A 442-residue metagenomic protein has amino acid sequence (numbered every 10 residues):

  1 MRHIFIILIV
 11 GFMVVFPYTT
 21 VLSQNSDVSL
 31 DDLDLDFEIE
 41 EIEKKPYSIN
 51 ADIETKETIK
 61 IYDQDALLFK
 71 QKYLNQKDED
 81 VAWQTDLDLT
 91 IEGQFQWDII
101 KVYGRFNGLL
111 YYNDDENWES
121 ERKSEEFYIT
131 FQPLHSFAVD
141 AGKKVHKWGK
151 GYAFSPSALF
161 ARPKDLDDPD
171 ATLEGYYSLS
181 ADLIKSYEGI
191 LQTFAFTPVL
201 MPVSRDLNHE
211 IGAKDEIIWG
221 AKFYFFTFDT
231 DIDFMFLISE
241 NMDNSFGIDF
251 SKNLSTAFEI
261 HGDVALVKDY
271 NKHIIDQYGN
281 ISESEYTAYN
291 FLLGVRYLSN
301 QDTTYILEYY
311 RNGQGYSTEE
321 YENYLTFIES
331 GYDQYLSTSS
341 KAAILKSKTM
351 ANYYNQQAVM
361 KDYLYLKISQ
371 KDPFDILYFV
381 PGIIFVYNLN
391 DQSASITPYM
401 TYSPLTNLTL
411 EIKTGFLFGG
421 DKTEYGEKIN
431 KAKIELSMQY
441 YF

Functional and structural regions predicted by a protein language model:
T20-L74: N-terminal periplasmic/intermembrane-space "pro-region" immediately following the signal or transit peptide
A51-I53, G104, A141, A181 (+10 more regions): Membrane-embedded beta-strand positions of outer-membrane beta-barrel proteins
T55-D63, F95-I99, G108-Y112, V145-K147 (+10 more regions): Transmembrane beta-strands of outer-membrane beta-barrel pores
V81, D114-E119, A171-L173, N208-I217 (+4 more regions): Solvent-exposed loop/turn segments connecting transmembrane beta-strands in outer-membrane beta-barrel proteins
L87, E92-M201, F225, G419: Outer membrane beta-barrel
D98-Y103, S136-V139, E188-F194, T227-F234 (+4 more regions): Repeated loop/turn-to-beta-strand initiation elements of outer-membrane beta-barrel proteins
G247, E259-D372, I383-F385, Y425-E427: Extracellular/periplasmic loop regions
L364-I368, I429-F442: Outer-membrane beta-barrel "beta-signal"
